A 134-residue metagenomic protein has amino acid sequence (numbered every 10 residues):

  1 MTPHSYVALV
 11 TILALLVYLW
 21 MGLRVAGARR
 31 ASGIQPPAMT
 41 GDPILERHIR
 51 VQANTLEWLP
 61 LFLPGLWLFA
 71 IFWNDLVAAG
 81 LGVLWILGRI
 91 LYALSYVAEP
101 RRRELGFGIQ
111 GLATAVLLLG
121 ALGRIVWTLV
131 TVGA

Functional and structural regions predicted by a protein language model:
P3-W20, L66: Alpha-helical transmembrane segments
L15-R30, I86-S95: Transmembrane alpha-helical segments that form the membrane-embedded catalytic/substrate-channel core of multi-pass
L23-R50: Cytosolic, membrane-interface loops and tails of multi-pass inner-membrane proteins
E46-N54, A79-G80: Short, amphipathic, aromatic/basic-enriched membrane-interface segments that mark the entry/exit of transmembrane
N54-L66: Core segments of transmembrane alpha-helices that mediate helix-helix packing or line hydrophobic substrate/ligand
D75-L84: Structural signature of hydrophobic alpha-helical transmembrane segments
L91-V116: Interfacial loop-to-transmembrane junctions
L122-A134: Juxtamembrane boundary at the C-terminal end of a transmembrane helix
